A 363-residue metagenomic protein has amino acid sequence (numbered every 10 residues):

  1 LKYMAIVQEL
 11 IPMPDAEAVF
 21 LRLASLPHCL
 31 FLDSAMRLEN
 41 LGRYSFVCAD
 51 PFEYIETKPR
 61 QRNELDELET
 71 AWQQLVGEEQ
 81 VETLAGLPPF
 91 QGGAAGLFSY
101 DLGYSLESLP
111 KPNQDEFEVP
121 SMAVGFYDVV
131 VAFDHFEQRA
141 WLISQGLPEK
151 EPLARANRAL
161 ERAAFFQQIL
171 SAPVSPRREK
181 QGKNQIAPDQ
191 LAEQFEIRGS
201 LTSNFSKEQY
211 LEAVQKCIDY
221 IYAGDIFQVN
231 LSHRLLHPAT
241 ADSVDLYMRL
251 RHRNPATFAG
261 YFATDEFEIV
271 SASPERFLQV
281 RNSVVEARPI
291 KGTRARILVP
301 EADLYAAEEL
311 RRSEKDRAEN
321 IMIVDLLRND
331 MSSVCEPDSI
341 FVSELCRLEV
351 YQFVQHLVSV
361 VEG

Functional and structural regions predicted by a protein language model:
L1-G363: Extended alpha-helical targeting/anchoring segments, especially N-terminal organellar/secretory targeting helices
